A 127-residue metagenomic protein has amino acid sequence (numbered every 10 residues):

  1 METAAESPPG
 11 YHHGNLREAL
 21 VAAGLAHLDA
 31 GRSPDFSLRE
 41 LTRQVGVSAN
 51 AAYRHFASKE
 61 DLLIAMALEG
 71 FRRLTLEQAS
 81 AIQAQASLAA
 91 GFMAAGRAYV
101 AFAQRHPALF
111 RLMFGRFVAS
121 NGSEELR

Functional and structural regions predicted by a protein language model:
M1-N15, A26, Q85: N-terminal intrinsically disordered/low-complexity leader segments
T3-A5, R116-S120: Short glycine/proline- and charge-enriched loop/turn segments that cap or connect secondary-structure elements
N15, A19-A26, Q44, D61-Q83 (+4 more regions): Alpha-helical structural segments
A19, A23, A30-D61, A65: Helix-turn-helix
S33, S58, Q83-S87, R105: Alpha-helical structural elements of signaling/regulatory helical domains
S48, Q104-R105: Short glycine-rich beta-strand segments
H106-R111: Short, structured loop/turn "capping" segments at alpha-beta junctions
N121-R127: Amphipathic alpha-helical packing segments from all-alpha helical-bundle domains
